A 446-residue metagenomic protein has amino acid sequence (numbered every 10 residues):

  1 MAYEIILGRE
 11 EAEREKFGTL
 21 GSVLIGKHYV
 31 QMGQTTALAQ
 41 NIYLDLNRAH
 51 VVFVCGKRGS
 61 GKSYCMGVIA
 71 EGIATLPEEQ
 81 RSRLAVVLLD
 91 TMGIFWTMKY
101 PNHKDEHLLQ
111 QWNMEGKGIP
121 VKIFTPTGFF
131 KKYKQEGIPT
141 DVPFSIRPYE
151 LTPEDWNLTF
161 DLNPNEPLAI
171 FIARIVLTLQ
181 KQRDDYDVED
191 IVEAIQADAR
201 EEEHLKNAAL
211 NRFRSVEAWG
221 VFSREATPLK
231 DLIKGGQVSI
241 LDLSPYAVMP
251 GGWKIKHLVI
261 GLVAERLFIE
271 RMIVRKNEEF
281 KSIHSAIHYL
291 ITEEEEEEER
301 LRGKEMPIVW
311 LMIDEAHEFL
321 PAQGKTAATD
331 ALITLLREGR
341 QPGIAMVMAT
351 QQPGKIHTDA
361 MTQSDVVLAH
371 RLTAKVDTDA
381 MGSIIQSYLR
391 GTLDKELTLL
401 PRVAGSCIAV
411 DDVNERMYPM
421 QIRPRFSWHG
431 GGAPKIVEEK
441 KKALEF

Functional and structural regions predicted by a protein language model:
M1-G59, Y64-R83, K104, G116 (+3 more regions): Basic- and hydrophobic-enriched, low-structure N-terminal and domain-boundary segments that flank ATP-binding catalytic
L7, E71, L335-Y418: Conserved ATP-driven motor cores of ASCE-family P-loop NTPases powering translocation/secretion/packaging/pilus
R48-A49, V68-T334, L399-V413: P-loop NTPase motor domains
V52, S239, V347: Conserved beta-strand position immediately N-terminal to the Walker
C55, G59-K62, M66, M249-H257 (+3 more regions): Alpha-helix N-cap/helix-initiation motif
G61-K62, I94-W96, F130-K131, V248-P250 (+5 more regions): Flexible loop/turn segments at secondary-structure boundaries
R402-F446: Conserved P-loop NTPase motor module
